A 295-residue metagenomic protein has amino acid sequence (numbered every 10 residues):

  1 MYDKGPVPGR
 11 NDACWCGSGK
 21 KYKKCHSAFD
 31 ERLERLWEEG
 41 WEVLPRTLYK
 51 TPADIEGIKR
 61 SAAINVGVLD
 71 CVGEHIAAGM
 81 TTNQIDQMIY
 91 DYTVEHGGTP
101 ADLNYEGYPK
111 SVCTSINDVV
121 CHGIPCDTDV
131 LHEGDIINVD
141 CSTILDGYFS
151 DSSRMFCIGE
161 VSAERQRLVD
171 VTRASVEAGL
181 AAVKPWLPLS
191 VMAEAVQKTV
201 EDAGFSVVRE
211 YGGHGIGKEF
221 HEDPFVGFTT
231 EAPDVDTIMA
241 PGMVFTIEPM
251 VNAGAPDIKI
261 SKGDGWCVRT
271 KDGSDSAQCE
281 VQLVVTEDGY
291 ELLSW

Functional and structural regions predicted by a protein language model:
M1-G5: Conserved N-terminal segment of EGF-like repeats
P6-R10, S18-W295: Active-site neighborhoods and metal-handling regions in enzymes and metal-associated proteins
C14: Short cysteine-rich clusters marking metal-coordination/redox-active sites
